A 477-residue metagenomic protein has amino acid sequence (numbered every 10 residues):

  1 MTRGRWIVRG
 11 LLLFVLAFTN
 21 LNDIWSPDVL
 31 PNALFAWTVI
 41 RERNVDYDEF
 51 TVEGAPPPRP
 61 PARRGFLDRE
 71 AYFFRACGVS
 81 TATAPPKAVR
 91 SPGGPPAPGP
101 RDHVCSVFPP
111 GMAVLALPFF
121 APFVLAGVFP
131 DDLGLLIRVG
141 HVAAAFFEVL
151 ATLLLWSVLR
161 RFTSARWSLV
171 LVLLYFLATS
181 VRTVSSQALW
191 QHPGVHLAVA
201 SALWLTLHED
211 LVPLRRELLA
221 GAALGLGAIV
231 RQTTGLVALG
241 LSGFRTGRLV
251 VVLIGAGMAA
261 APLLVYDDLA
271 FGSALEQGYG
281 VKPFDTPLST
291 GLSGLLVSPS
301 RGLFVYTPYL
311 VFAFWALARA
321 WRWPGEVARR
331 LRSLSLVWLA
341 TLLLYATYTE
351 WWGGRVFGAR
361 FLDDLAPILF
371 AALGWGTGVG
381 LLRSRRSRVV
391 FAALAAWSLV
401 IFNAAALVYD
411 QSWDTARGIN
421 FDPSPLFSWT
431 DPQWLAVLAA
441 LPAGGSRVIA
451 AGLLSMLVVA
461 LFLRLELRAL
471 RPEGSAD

Functional and structural regions predicted by a protein language model:
M1-D477: Membrane-proximal envelope and lipid/glycan-remodeling enzymes
